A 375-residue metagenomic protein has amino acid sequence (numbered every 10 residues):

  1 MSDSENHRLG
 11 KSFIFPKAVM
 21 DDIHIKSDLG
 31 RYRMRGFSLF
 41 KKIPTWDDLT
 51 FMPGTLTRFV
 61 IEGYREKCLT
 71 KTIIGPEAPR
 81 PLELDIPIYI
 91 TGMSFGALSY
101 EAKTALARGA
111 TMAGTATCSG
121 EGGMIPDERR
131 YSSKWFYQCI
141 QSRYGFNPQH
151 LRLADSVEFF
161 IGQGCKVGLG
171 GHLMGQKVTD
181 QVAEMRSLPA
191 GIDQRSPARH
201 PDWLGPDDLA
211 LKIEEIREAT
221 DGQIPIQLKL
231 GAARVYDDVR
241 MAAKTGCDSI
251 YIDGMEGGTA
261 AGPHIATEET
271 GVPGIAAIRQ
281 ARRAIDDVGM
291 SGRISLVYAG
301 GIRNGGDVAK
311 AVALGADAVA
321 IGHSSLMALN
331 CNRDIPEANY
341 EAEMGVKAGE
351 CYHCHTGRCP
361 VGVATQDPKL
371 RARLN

Functional and structural regions predicted by a protein language model:
M1-I88, G92-T111, T115-A116, G123-M124 (+3 more regions): Conserved, well-structured core domains of diverse proteins
D3-R8, A18, D22-I23, S27 (+7 more regions): Internal alpha/beta core interface subdomains
R80-Y89, Q163-C165, L173-M174, E184-P197 (+2 more regions): N-terminal small/glycine-rich loop or linker at the start of catalytic domains across soluble metabolic enzymes
Y89-Y100, Y137-C139, Q163, G170-H172 (+3 more regions): Active-site mouth loops of central-metabolism enzymes
C118-S119, Q138, E158-F160, Y251 (+1 more regions): Conserved beta-strand positions in the central sheet of alpha/beta enzyme cores
I125-D127, K166-G170, A190-P201, M255-E269: Glycine-rich, proline-tolerant flexible connector loops at the mouths of alpha/beta enzymes
L153, E158-I161, C165-L188, Y352-N375: Mobile "lid/hinge" segments at catalytic clefts and subdomain interfaces of large enzymes
H200-R371: Glycine-rich phosphate/ribose-binding loops and adjacent secondary-structure elements that form binding surfaces
